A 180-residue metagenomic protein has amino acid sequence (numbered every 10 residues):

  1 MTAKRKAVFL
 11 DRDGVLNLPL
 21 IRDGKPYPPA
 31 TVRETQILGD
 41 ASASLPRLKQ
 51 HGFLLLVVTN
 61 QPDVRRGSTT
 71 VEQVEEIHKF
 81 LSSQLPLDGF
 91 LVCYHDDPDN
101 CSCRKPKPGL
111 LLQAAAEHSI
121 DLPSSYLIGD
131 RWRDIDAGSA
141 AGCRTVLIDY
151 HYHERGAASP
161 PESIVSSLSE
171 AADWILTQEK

Functional and structural regions predicted by a protein language model:
T2-A3, E72-G89, P98-L127, R131-K180: Asp-based, Mg2+/Mn2+-dependent phosphohydrolase catalytic module
T2-L54: Active-site neighborhood of HAD-like aspartate-dependent phosphohydrolases
L10-R12, T59, G129-D130: Active-site flanking residues adjacent to catalytic metal/cofactor-binding acidic residues
V15, P62-D63, R133: Short, solvent-exposed loop/turn segments at secondary-structure junctions
L18-L20, Y94, D149: Residue-level signal for short segments within beta-strands and strand-turn junctions of well-structured beta-sheet
K25-P28, V64-G67, D97-C101, E154-A157: A short acidic, helix-capping loop that chelates divalent metal ions and anchors anionic groups
A30-L38, G67-V71, R104, P161: Flexible, glycine- and charge-enriched loops at secondary-structure boundaries
A41-H78, L87-D99, G138: Substrate-recognition element of Asp-dependent hydrolases with the DxDx(T/V) motif
